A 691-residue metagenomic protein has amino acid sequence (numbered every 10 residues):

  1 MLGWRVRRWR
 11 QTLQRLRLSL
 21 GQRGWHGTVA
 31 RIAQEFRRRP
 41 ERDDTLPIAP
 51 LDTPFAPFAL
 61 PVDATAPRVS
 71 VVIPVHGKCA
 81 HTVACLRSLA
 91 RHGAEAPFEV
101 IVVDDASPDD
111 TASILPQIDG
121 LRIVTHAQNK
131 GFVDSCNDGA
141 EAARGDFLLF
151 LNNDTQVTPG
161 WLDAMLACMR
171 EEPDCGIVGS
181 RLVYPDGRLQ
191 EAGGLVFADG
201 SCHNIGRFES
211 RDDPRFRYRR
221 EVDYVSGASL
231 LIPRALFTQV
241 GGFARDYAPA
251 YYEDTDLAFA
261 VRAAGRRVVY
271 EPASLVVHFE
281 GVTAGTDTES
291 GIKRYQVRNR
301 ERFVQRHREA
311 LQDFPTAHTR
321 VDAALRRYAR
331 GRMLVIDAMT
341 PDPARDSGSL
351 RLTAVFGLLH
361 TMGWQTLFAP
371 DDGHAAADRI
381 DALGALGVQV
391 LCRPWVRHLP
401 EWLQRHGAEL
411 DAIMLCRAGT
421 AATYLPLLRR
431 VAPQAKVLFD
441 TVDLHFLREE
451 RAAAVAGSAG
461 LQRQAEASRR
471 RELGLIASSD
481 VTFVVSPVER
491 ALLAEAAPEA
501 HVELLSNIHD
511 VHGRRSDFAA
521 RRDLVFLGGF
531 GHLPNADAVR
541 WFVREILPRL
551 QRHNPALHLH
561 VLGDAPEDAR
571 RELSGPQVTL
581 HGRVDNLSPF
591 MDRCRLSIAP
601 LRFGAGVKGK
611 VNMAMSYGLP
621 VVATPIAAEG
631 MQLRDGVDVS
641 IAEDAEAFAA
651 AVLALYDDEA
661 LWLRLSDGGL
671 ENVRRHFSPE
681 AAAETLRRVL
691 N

Functional and structural regions predicted by a protein language model:
L2-R68, T288-S349, V355, R379-L386: Non-catalytic membrane-proximal stalk/linker segments that position and tether the catalytic domains
R87-P97: Short, acidic, metal-binding catalytic loop of nucleotide-sugar glycosyltransferases
D104-S113, Q128: A conserved acidic beta->alpha catalytic loop
H126-A143, N153: Glycine-rich, basic loop-to-helix element that forms the pyrophosphate-binding segment of sugar-nucleotide handling
L148: Short aromatic/hydrophobic "clamp" motif used to bind/position activated sugar donors
T155-F197: Conserved donor NDP-sugar-binding/catalytic core segment of glycosyltransferases
S180, P185, F197-D223, T238: Short, flexible, basic/aromatic active-site loop/helix in glycosyltransferases
A344, G348-G357, F368, S458 (+3 more regions): Conserved catalytic-core segment of nucleotide-activated headgroup transferases in glycan assembly
